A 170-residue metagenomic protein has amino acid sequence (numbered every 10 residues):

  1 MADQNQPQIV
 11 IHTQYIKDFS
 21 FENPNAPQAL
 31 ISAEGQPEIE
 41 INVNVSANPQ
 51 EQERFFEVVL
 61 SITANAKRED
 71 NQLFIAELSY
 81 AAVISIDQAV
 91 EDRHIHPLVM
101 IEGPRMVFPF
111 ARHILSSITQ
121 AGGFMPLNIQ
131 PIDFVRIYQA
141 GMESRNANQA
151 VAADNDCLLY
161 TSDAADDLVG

Functional and structural regions predicted by a protein language model:
A2-P27, I75-N148: Lipid-handling modules and contact-site tethers
I9-E51: Strand-helix-loop interaction patch of compact alpha/beta domains
P37-P49, R54-R93: Active-site-adjacent structural patch at catalytic or cofactor/ligand-binding sites
N155-D156: Localized sequence-composition bias
Y160-A165: Conserved small/polar residues in nucleotide/adenosyl-binding loops
